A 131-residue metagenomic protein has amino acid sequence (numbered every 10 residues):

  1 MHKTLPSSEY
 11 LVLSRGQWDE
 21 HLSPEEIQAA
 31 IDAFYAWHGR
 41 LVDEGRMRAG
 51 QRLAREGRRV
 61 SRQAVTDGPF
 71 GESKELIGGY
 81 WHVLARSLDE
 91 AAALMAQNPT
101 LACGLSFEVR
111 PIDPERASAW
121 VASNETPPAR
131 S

Functional and structural regions predicted by a protein language model:
M1-S131: Conserved, structured core segments of small domains
